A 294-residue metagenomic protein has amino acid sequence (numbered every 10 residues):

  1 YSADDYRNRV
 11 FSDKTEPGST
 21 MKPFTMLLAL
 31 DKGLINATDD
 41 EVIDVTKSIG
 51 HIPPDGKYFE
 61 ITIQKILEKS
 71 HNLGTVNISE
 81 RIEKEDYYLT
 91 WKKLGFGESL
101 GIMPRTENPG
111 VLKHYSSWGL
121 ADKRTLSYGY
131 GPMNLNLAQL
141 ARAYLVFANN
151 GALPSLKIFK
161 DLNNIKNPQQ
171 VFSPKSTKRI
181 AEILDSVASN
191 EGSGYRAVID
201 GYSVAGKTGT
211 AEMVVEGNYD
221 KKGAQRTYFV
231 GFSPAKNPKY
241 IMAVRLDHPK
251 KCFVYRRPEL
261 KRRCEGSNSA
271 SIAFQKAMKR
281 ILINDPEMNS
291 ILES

Functional and structural regions predicted by a protein language model:
Y1-S19, F24-F253, G266: Beta-lactam-recognizing serine transpeptidase/beta-lactamase-like catalytic domain environment
I165, K261-S294: Short, gly/Ser/Thr-rich active-site loops of penicillin-recognizing serine hydrolases
V244-E259, I272, M278: Extracellular low-complexity, Gly/Ser/Thr-rich intrinsically disordered linkers and protease-sensitive activation/hinge
